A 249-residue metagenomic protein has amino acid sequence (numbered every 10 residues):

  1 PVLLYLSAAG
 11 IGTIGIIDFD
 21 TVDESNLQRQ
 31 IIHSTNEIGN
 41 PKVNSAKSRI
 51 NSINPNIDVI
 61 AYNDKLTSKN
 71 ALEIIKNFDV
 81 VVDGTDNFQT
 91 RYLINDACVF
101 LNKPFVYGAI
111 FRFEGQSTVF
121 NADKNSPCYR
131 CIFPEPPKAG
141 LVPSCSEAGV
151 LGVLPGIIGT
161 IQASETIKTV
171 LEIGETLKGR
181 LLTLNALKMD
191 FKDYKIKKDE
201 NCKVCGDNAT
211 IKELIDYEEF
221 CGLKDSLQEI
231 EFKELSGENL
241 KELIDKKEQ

Functional and structural regions predicted by a protein language model:
P1-K233, E242: Adenine nucleotide-associated cytosolic modules
K233-Q249: Positively charged, proline/Ser/Thr-rich regional signature most characteristic of the Rhodanese/CDC25-like
